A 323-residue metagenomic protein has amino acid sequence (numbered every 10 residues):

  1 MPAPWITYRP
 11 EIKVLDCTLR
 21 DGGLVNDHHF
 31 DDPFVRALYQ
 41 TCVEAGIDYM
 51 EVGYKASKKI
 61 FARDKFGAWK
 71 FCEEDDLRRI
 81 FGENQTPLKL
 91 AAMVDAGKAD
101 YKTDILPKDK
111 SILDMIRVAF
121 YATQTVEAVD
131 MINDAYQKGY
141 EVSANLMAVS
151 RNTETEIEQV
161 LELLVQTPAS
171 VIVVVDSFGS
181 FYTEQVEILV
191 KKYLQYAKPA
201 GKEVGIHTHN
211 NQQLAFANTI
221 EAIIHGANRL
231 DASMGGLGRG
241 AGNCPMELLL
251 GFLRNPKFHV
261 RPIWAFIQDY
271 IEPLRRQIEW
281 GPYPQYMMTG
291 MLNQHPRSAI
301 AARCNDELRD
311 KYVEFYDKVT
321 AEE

Functional and structural regions predicted by a protein language model:
M1-E323: Catalytic cores and adjacent flexible loops of soluble metabolic enzymes that perform enolate/carbanion chemistry on
